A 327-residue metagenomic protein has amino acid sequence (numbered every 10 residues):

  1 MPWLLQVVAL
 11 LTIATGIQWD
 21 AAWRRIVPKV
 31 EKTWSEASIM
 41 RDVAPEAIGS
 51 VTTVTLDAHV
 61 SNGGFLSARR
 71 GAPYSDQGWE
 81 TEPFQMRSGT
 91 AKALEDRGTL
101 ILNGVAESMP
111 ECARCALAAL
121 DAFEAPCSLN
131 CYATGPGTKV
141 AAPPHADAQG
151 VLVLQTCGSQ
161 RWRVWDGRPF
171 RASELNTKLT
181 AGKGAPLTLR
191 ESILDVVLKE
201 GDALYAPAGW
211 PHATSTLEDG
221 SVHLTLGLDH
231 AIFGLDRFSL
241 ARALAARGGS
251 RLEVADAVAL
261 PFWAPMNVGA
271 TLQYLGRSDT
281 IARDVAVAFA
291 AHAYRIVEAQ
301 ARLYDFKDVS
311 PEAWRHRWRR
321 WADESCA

Functional and structural regions predicted by a protein language model:
A9-G16: N-terminal chloroplast transit peptides
I17-A68: An N-terminal JmjN-like helical accessory module and its immediate linker preceding a catalytic domain
I17-R25, A181-V197, A213-A327: Fe(II)/2-oxoglutarate
M86-A133: Hydrophobic alpha-helical hairpins/lids featuring a short glycine-rich hinge
Y132-G135, D147-W162, D166-R168: Short, conserved beta-strand element in jelly-roll/cupin
A141-V151, E191: A short beta-loop-beta micro-motif enriched in histidine and acidic residues
T156, V196-P211, S215-L217: Conserved metal-binding segment of the jelly-roll/cupin
S159-K199: A short beta-strand-loop-beta hairpin characteristic of the jelly-roll/cupin
